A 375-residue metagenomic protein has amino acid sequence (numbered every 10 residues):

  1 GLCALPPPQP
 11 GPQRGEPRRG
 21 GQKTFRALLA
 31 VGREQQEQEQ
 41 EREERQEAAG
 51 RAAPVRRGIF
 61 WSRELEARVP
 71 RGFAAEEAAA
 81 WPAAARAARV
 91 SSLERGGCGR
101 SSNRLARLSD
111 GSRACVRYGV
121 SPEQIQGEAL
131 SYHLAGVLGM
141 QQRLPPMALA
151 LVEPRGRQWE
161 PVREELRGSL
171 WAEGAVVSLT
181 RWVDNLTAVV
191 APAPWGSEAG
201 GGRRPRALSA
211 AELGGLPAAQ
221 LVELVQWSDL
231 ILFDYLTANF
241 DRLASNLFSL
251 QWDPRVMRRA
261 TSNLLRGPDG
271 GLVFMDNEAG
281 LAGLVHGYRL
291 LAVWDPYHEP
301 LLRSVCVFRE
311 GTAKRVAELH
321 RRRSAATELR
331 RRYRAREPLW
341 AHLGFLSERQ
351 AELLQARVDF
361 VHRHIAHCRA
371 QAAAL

Functional and structural regions predicted by a protein language model:
G1-L375: Phosphate/dinucleotide-binding and metal-coordinating scaffold of catalytic cores in nucleotide-dependent enzymes
